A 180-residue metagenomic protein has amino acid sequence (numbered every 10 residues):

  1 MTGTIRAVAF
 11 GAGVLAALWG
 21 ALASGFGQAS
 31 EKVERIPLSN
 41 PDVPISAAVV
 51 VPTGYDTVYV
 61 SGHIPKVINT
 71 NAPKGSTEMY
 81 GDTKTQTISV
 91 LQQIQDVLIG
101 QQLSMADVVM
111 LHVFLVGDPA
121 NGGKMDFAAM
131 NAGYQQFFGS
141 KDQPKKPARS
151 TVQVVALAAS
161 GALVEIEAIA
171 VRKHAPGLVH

Functional and structural regions predicted by a protein language model:
M1-I5: N-terminal secretory signal peptides that target proteins for export/translocation
A7-Q92, D96-V109, D118-H180: N-terminal presequence-like segments and the immediate start of the first folded domain
